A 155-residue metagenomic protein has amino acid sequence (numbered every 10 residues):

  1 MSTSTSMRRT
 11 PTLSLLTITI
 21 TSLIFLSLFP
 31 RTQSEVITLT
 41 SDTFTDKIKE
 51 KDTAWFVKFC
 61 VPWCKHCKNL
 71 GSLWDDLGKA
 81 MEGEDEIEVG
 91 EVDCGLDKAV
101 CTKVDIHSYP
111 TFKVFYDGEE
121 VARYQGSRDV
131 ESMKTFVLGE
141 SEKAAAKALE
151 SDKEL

Functional and structural regions predicted by a protein language model:
S2-L155: Proteins that catalyze or organize thiol-disulfide redox chemistry and the adjacent proteostasis machinery handling
